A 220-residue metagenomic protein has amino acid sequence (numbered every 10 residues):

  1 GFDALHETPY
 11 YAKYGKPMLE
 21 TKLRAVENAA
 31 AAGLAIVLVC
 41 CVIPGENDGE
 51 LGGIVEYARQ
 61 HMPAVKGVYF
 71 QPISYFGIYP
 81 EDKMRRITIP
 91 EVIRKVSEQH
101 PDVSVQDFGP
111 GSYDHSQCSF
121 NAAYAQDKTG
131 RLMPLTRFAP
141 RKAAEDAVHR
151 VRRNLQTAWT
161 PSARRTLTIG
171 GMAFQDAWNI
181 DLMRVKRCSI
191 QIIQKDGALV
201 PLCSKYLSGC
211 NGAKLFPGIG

Functional and structural regions predicted by a protein language model:
G1-P72: Radical SAM/AdoMet-radical enzyme domain recognition
L5, I43, Y75, A198 (+1 more regions): Short, solvent-exposed loop/turn segments at secondary-structure junctions
T8-Y10, G45, V65-E91, S104-K128: Flexible glycine/acidic-rich beta-alpha junction loops that bind and position SAM and/or redox cofactors in anaerobic
P17-E20, E56-R59, R86-P90, C210-G212 (+1 more regions): Short, low-complexity, polar/charged sequence segments that are solvent-exposed and flexible
Y57-H61, S112-S116, L182-M183, Q191-K195: A general structural signal for short secondary-structure junctions and capping/turn motifs
K95: Glycine- and acidic-residue-rich phosphate-binding/metal-coordinating active-site segment common to enzymes that handle
N121-G220: Radical SAM enzyme core and accessory elements
